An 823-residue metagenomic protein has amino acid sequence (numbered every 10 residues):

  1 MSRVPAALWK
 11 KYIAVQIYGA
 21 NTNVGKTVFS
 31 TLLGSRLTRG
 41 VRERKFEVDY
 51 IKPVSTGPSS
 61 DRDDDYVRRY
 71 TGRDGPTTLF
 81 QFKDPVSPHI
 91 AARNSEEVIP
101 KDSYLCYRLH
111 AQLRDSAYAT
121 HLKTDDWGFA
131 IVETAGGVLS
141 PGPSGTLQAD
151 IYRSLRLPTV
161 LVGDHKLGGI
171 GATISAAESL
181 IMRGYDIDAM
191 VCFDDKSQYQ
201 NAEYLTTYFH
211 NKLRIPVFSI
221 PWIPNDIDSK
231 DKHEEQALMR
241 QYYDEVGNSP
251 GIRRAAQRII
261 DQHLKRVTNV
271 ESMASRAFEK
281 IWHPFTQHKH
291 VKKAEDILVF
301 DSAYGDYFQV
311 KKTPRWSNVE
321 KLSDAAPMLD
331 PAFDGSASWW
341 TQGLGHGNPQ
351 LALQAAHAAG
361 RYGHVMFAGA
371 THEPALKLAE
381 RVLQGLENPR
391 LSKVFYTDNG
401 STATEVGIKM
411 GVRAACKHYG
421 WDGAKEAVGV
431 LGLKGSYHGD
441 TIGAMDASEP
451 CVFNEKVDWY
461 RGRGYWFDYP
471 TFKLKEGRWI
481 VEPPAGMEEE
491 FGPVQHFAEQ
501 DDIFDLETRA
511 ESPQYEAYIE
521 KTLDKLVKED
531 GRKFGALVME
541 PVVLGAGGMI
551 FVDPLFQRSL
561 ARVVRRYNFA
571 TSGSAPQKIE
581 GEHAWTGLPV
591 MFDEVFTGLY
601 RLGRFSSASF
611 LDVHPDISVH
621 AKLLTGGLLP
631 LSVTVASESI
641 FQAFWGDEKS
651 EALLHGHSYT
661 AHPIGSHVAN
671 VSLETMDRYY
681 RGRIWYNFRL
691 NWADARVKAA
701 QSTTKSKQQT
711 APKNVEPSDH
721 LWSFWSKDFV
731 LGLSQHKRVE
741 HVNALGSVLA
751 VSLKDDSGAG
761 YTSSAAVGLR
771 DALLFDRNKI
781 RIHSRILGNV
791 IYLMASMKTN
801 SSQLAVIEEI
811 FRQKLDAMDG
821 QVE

Functional and structural regions predicted by a protein language model:
M1-N23: Extreme N-terminal, non-catalytic leader segments that precede Walker-type/kinase nucleotide-binding cores
L8-A14, V28-Y104, Q112-D115, T120-H121: N-terminal phosphate/diphosphate-binding loop that engages ATP/GTP or pyrophosphate donors across diverse enzyme folds
T56, P85, A91, A135-V138 (+3 more regions): Short glycine-rich anion-binding loops that position phosphate/pyrophosphate groups of nucleotides and phosphorylated
R62-Y66, G171-R183, Q200-Y208, D440-S448 (+1 more regions): Active-site-proximal loop->helix
L105, L109-P143: Switch II (G3) loop of P-loop NTPases
F129, T134-R214: Conserved catalytic-core segment of NTP-binding enzymes
E178-N269: C-terminal lobe/tail of nucleotide-utilizing enzymes
K265-E823: Conserved N-terminal phosphate-binding loop of PLP-dependent enzymes in the Aspartate aminotransferase
